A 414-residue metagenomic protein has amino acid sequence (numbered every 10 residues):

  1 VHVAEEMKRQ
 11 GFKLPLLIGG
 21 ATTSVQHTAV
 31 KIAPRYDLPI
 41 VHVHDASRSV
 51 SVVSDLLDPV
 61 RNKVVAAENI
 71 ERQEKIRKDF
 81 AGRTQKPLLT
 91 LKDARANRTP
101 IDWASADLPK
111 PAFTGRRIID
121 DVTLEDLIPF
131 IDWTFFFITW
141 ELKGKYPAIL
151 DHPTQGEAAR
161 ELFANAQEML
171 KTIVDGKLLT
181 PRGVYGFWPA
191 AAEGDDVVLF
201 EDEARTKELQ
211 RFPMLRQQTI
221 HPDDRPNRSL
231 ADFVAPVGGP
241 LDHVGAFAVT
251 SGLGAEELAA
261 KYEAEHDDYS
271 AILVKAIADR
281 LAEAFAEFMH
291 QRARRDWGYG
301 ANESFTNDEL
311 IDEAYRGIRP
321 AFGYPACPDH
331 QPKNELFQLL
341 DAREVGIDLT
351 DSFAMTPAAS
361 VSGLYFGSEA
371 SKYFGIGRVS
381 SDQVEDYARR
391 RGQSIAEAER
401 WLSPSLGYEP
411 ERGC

Functional and structural regions predicted by a protein language model:
V1-A33: Cofactor-cradling patches in redox/metallo enzymes
V3-E6, V30-R35, L57-D58, F200-A204: Short secondary-structure boundary/capping segments
R9, A33-L38, D55-N62, L142 (+5 more regions): Generic secondary-structure signature for well-ordered alpha-helical cores
G11-P15, P39-I40, I76, E397: C-terminal interaction appendages of subunits in large macromolecular complexes
F12-L14, Y36-L38, R182, D242-V244: Short coil/turn connectors at secondary-structure junctions
T22, H27-N62: Metal-dependent DNA phosphodiester-chemistry modules and their immediately adjacent helices/loops in DNA-processing
D45-I272, A276, W297-Y299: Active-site loops and adjacent core secondary-structure elements that bind or stabilize anionic groups
N227-D232, V237-C414: C-terminal accessory domains/tails appended to large, multi-domain proteins
